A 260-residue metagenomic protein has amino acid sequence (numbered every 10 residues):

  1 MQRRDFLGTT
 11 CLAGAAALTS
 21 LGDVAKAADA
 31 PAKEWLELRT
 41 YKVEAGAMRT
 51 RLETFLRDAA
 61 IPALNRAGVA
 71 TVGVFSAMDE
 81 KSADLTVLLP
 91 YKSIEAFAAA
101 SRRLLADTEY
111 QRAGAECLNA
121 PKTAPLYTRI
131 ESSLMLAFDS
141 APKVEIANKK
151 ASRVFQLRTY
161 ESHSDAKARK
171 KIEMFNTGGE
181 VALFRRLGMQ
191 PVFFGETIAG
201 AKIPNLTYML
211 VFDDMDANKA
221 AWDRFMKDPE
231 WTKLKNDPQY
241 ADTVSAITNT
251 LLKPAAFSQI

Functional and structural regions predicted by a protein language model:
M1-G14: N-terminal secretory signal peptides and thylakoid transit peptides that target proteins across membranes
R3-R4, R39, R158: Short, cationic motifs built from Arg/Lys/His that form the positively charged side of catalytic pockets
G8-T9, D29-A32, T50, Y160: Anionic, Ser/Thr-rich low-complexity intrinsically disordered regions
T19-A28, D139-E145: A short, compositionally biased domain-edge/stem linker segment
L21-A32, I61-T86, K92, G179-T207 (+1 more regions): Short, glycine- and small/hydrophobic-rich beta-strand elements in well-ordered beta-sheets
P31-E34, E180, F184, G200-I260: C-terminal functional regions that serve as terminal interaction/effector modules
Y41-L52, D58-R66, A70-A147, S162-S164 (+2 more regions): Hydrophobic, ordered structural segments
K42, A137-M215: Surface-exposed interaction/gating patches
